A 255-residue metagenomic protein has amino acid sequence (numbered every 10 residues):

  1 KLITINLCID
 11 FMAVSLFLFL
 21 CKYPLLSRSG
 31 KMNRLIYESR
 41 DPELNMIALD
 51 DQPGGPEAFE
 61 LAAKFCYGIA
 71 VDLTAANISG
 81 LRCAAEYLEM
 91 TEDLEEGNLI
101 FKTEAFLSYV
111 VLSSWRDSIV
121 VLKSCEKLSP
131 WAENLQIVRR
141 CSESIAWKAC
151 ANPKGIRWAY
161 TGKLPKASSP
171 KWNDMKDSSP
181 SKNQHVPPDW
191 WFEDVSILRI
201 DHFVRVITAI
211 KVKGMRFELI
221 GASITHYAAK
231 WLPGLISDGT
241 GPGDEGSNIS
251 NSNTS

Functional and structural regions predicted by a protein language model:
K1-I69, C83, L94-E193, D201-T208 (+1 more regions): BTB/POZ (also called T1 in voltage-gated K+ channels) oligomerization domain detector
G68-I78, L88-G97: Alpha-helix boundary/capping segments in eukaryotic regulatory proteins
V71-D72, M90, L112, R116 (+5 more regions): Intrinsically disordered or highly flexible coil/loop and linker segments, enriched in small and charged/polar residues
A85-L88, I197: Acidic/His-rich, divalent-metal-binding segments that scaffold phosphate/diphosphate chemistry
V206, I210-S255: Extended, alpha-helical interaction "stalks"
